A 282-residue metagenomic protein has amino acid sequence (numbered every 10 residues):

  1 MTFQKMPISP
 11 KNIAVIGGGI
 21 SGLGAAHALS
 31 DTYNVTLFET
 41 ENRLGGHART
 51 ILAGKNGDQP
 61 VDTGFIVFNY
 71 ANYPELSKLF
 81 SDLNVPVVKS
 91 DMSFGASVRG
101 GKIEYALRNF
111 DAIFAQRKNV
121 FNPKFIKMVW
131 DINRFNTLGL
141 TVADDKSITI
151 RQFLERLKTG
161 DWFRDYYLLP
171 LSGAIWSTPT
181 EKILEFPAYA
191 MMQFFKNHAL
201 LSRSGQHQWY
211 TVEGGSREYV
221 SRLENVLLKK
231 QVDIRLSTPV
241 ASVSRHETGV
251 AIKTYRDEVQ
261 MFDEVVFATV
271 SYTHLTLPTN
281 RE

Functional and structural regions predicted by a protein language model:
K11-T36: N-terminal Rossmann-like FAD-binding beta1-loop-alpha1 element of flavoenzymes
D31-L52: Glycine-rich FAD pyrophosphate-binding loop
L52-P74: N-terminal glycine-rich dinucleotide-binding loop that anchors FAD/FMN and/or NAD(P) in oxidoreductases
Y70-A188, M192: Mobile amphipathic helical/loop "lid" adjacent to a hydrophobic cofactor/ligand pocket
F194-V243: Helical element adjacent to the flavin cofactor pocket in flavoenzyme catalytic cores
S244-V259: Conserved beta-strand-loop-beta-strand element in the redox core of flavoprotein oxidoreductases
M261-S271: Short hydrophobic core segments
T273-E282: Conserved small/polar residues in nucleotide/adenosyl-binding loops
